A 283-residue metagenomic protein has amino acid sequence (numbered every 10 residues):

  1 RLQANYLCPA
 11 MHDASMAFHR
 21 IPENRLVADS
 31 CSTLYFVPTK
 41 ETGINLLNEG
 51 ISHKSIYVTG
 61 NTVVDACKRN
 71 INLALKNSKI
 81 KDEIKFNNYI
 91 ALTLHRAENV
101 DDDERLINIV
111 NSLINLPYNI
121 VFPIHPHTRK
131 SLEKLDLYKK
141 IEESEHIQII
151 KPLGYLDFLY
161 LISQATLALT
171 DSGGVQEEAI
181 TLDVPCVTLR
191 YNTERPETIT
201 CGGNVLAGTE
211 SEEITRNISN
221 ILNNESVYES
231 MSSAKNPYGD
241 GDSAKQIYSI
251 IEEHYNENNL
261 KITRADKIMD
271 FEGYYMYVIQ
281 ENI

Functional and structural regions predicted by a protein language model:
R1-P9: Glycosyltransferases and closely related glycan-assembly transferases that use nucleotide-activated donors
Q3, D29, I180: Short alpha-helix at the nucleotide-sugar/activated-sugar donor binding site of glycosyltransferases and closely
P9-P22: A short, histidine- and acid-enriched strand-loop-helix "catalytic/donor-clamping" loop that lines the nucleotide-sugar
A28-E104, A207, V227: A nucleotide-sugar donor-handling region in carbohydrate enzymes
Y35, L159-I199: A donor-sugar binding/catalytic signature common to diverse glycosyltransferases and related nucleotide-sugar
L75-Q164, A265-D266, D270-Y274: Donor-nucleotide binding loops and adjacent catalytic segments primarily of GT-B fold Leloir glycosyltransferases
R195-N220, S230-D242: Change "using UDP/GDP/dTDP sugars" to "using nucleotide sugars
N223-I283: C-terminal amphipathic helix plus adjacent low-complexity, charged tail appended to glycosyltransferase catalytic
